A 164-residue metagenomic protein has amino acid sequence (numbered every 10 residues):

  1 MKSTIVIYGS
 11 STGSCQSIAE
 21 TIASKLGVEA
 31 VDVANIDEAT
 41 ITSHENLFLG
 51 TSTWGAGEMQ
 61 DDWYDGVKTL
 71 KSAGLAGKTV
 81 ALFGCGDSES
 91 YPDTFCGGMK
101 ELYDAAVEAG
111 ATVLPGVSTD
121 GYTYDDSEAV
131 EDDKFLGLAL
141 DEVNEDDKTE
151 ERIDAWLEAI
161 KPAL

Functional and structural regions predicted by a protein language model:
K2-I5, Y64-G66: FNR/FR-type flavoprotein reductase catalytic core
S3-K25: N-terminal beta1-alpha1 ligand-phosphate binding loop
S14, K25, E29, S43-L47 (+1 more regions): FMN-binding flavodoxin-like domain, especially the glycine-rich phosphate-binding loop
V28-E38: A short beta-strand-loop structural module common to alpha/beta enzyme folds
